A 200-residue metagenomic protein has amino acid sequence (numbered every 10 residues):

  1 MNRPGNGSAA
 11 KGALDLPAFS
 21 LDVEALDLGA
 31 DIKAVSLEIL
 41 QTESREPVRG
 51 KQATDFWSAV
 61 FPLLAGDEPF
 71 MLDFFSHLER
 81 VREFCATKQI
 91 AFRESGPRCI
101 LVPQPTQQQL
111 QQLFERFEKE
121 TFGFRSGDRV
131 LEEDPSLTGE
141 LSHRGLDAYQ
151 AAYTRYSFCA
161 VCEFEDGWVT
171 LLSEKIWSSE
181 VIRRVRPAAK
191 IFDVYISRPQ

Functional and structural regions predicted by a protein language model:
M1-Q200: Structured alpha/beta or helical-core interaction and ligand-binding surfaces enriched in interleaved
